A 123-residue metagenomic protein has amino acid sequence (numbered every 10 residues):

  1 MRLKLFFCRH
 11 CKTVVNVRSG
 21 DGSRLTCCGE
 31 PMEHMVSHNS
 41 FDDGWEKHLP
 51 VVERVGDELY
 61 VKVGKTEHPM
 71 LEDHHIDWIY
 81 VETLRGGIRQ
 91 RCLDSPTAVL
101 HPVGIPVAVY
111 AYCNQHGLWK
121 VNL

Functional and structural regions predicted by a protein language model:
L5, R24, Y110: Residues immediately within or flanking Cys/His clusters that coordinate Zn2+ in small zinc-binding modules
C8-C11, C27, C113: Short cysteine-rich clusters marking metal-coordination/redox-active sites
D21-M32: Cysteine-rich micro-motifs
M32-E46: Short metal-binding segments enriched for Cys and/or His
K62-V63, T97-G104: Exposed aromatic-hydrophobic patches
V63-L71: Short amphipathic, basic-aromatic surface patches that mediate peripheral association with negatively charged
P106-H116: Short, aromatic- and glycine-rich surface loops/edge beta-strands on solvent-exposed regions
Q115-L123: Edge beta-strands of extracellular beta-sandwich domains
